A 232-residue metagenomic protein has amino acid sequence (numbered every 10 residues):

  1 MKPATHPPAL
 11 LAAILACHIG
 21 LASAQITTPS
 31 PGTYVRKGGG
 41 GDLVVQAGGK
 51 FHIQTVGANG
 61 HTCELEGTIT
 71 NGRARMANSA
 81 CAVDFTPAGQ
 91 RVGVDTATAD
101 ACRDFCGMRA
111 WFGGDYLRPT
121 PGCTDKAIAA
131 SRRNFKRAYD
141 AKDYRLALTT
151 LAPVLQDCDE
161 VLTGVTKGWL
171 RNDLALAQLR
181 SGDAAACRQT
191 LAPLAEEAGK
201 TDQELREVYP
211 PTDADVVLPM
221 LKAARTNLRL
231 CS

Functional and structural regions predicted by a protein language model:
Q25-G41, G114-R118, A129-R133: Tryptophan-anchored aromatic micro-motifs
P29-G72, A97, K142, L148-L162: N-terminal glycine/threonine-rich, aromatic-flanked beta-hairpin/loop signature
E66-N71, T98-S131: Edge beta-strand at a domain terminus
A184-D202: TPR/TPR-like (Sel1-like) alpha-helical repeat modules
K200-S232: Terminal, low-structured helical/coil segments at or just beyond the last alpha-helical repeat
